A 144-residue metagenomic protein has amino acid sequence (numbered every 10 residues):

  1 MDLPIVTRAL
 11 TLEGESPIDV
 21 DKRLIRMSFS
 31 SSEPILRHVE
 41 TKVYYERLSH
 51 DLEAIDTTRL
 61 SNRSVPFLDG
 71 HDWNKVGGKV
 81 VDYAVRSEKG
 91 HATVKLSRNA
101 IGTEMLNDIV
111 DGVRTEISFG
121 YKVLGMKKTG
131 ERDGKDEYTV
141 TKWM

Functional and structural regions predicted by a protein language model:
M1-M144: Signature of dsDNA virion morphogenesis modules
